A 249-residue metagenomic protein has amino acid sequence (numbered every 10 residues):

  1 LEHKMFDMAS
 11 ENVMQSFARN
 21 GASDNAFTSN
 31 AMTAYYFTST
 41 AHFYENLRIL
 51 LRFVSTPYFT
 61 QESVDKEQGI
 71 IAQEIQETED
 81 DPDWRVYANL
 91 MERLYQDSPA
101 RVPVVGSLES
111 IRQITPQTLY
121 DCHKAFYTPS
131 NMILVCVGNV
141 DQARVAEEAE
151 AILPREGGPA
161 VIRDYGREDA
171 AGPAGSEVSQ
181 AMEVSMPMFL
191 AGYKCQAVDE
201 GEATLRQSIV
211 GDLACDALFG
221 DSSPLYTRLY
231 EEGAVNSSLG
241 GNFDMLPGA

Functional and structural regions predicted by a protein language model:
L1-E2, D212: Extended hydrophobic/aromatic-rich secondary-structure runs
E2-A9: Catalytic Zn2+-binding segment of zinc metalloproteases
S10-V161, S179, C195, E200 (+3 more regions): Charge-rich, well-structured scaffold segments of protease-associated domains
A160-P224: His/Glu-based metal-binding/catalytic segments typifying zinc-dependent metallopeptidases
